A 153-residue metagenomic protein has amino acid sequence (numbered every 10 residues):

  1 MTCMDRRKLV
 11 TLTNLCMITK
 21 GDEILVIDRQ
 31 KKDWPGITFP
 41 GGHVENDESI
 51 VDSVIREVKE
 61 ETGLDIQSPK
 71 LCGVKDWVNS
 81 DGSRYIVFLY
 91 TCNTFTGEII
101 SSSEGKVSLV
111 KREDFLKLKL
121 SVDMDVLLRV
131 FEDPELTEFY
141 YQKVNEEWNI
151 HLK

Functional and structural regions predicted by a protein language model:
M1-L25, P40: Conserved N-terminal beta-strand and adjoining loop/helix that marks the start of the Nudix/MutT-like hydrolase domain
C3, C72-N79: Short, solvent-exposed loop/turn elements at beta->coil junctions and helix N-caps that rim active or binding pockets
I18, L89-N93, L109-K111: Short, well-ordered beta-strand micro-motif
E23-R56, E146-K153: Conserved Nudix-box catalytic region and its N-terminal flanking loop in Nudix hydrolases and closely related
D65-G73: A short coil-to-beta-strand element that immediately follows conserved catalytic motifs
W77-E98, V126-V130: Active-site-adjacent beta-strand/loop module that shapes the phosphate/pyrophosphate-binding cleft
I100-E132, I150-L152: NUDIX/MutT-family hydrolases
D133-K153: C-terminal regulatory/oligomerization modules of transcriptional regulators
